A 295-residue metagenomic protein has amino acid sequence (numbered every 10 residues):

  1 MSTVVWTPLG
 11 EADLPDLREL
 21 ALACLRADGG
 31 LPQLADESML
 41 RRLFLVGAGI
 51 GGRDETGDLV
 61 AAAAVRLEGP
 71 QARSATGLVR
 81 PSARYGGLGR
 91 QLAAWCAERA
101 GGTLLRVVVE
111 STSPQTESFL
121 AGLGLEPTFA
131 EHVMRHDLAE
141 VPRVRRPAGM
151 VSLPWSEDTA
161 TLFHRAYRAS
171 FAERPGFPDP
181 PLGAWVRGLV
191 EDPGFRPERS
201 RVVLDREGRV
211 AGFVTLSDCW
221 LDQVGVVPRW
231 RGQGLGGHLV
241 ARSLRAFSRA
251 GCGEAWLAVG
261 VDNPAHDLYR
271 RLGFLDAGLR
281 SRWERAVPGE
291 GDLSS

Functional and structural regions predicted by a protein language model:
M1-D36, R145-D179, R209, S294-S295: Short amphipathic alpha-helix that is part of the acyltransferase structural core
L9-L14, A21-G102, R106, R206 (+2 more regions): Conserved donor-binding loop and adjoining core beta-sheet/short helix segment in diverse acyl/aminoacyl transferases
A61, F129-A130, A211-G212, G236 (+1 more regions): A structural microfeature
L67-S74, V79-M150, S281-R285: Acyl-donor-binding surface of acyltransferase catalytic domains
Y85-E98, V226, G232-R249, H266 (+1 more regions): Conserved acetyl-CoA-binding loop-helix of GNAT-fold acetyltransferases
G122-P142, A241, C252-S295: Active-site/acyl-donor-binding loops of N-acyltransferases
F163, V203, S243: Conserved hydrophobic/aromatic pocket- or pore-lining residues that grip, position, or stack substrates in active sites
F171-G208: A mid-sequence, solvent-exposed acidic-amphipathic segment
